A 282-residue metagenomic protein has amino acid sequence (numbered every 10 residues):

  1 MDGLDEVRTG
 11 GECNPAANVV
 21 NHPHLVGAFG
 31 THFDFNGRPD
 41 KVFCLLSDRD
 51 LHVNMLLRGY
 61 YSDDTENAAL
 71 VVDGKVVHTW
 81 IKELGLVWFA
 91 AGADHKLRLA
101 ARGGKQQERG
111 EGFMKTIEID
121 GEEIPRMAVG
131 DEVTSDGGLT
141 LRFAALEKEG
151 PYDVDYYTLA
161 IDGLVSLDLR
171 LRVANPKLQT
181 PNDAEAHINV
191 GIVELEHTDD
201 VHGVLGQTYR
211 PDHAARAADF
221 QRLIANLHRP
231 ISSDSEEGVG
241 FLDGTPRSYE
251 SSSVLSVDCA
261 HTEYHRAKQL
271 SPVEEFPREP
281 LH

Functional and structural regions predicted by a protein language model:
D5-H282: Von Willebrand factor type D
